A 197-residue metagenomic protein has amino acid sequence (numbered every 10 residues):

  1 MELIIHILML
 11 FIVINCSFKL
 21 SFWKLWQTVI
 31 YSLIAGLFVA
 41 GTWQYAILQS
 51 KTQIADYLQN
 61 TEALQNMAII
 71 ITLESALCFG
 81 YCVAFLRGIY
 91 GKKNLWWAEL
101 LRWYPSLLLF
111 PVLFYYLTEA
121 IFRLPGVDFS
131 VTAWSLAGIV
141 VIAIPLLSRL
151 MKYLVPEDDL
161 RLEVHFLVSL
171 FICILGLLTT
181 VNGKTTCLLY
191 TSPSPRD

Functional and structural regions predicted by a protein language model:
M1-M9, Q65-S75, S130-A137: Structural signature of hydrophobic alpha-helical transmembrane segments
I5-F22: N-terminal signal-anchor/start-transfer transmembrane helix
I30-T52: A generic, lipid-embedded transmembrane alpha helix
I34-T42, E99-L113, E163-G176: Small-residue-rich segments of transmembrane alpha-helices in multi-pass membrane proteins, especially helix faces
Y45-A46, F114-Y115, I172-L188: Hydrophobic alpha-helical transmembrane segments in multi-pass integral membrane proteins
L48-T61, A120-V127, V181-Y190: Membrane-interface helix termini and inter-helical loops of multi-pass transporters
V83-P145: Membrane-proximal helix-loop-helix units in multi-pass membrane proteins
Y190-D197: Conserved small/polar residues in nucleotide/adenosyl-binding loops
